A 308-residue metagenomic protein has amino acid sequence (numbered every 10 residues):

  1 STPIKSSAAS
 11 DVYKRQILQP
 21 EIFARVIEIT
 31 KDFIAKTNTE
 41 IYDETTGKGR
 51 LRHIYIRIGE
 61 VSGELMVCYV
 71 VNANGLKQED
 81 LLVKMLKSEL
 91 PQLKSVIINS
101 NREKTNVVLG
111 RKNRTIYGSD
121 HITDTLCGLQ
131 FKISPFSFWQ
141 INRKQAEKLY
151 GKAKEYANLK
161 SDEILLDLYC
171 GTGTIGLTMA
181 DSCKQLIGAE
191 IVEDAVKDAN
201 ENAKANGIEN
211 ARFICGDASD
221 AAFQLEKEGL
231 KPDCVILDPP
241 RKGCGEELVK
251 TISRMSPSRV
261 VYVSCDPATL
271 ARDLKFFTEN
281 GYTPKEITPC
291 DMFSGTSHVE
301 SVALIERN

Functional and structural regions predicted by a protein language model:
S1-A9, Y13: Single conserved hydrophobic/aromatic residue that forms the stacking wall/gate of nucleotide- or nucleobase-binding
D11-Q16, P135-F136: Short hinge/gating elements
K14-R50, A73-I97: Internal alpha/beta scaffold segment
E40-D43, I54-Y55, K285-P289: A short linear hydrophobic-aromatic micro-motif
K48-V61: Short edge beta-strands and adjacent turn/loop segments
I56, G63-N72, Q130-S134, C234: Short, aliphatic-rich beta-strand segments
E60-G63, Q92: Short flexible coil/turn linkers enriched for glycine and charged/polar residues that connect secondary-structure
Q78-D80, K84-S88, Q92-N308: Rossmann-like S-adenosyl-L-methionine
